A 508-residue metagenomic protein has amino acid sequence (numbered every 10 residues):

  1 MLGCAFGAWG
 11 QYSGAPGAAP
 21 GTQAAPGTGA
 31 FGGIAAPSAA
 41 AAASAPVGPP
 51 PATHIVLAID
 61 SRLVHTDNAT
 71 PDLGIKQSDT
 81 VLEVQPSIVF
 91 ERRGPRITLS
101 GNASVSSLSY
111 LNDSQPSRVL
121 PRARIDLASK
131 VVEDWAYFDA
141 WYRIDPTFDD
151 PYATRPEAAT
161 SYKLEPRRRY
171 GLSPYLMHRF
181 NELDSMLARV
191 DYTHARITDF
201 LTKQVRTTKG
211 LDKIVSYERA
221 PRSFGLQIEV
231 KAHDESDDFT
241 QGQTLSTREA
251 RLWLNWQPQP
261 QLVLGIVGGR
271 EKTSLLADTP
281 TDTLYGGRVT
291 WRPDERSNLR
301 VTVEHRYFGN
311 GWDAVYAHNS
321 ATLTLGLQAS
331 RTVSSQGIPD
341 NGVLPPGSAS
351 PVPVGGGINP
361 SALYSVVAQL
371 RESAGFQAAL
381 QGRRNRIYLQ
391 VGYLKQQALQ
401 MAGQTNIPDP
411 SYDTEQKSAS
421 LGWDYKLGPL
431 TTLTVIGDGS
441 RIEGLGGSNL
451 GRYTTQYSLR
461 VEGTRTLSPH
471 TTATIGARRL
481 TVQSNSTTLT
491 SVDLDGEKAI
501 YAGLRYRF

Functional and structural regions predicted by a protein language model:
W9-F508: Gram-negative and organellar
